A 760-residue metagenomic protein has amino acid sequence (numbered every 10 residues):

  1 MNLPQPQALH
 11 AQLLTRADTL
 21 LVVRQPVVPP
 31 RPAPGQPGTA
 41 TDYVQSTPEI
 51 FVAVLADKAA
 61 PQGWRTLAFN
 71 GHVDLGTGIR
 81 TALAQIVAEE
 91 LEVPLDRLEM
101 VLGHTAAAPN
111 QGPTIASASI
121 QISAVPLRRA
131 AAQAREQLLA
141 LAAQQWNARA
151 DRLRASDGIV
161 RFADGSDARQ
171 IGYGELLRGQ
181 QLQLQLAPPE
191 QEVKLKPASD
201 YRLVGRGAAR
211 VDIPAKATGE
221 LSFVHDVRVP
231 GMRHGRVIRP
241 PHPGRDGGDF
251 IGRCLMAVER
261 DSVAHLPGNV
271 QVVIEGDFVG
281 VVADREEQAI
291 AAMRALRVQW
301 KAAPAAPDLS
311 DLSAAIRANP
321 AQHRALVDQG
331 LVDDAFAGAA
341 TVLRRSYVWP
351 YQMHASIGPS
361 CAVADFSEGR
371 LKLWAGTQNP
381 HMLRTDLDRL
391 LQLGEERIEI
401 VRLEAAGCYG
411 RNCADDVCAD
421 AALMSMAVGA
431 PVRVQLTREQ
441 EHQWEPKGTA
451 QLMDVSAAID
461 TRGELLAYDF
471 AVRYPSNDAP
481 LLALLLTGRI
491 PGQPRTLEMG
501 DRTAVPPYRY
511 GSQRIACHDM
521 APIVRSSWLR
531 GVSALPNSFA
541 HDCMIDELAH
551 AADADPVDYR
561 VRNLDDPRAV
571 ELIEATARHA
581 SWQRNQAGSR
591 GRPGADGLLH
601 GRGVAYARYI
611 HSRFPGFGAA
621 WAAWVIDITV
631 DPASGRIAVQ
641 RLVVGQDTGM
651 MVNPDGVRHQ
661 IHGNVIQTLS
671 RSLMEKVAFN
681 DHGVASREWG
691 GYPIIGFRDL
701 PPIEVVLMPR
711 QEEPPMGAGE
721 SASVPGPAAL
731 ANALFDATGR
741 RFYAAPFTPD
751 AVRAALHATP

Functional and structural regions predicted by a protein language model:
M1-P760: Cofactor-binding beta-sheet edge motifs in enzyme active sites
